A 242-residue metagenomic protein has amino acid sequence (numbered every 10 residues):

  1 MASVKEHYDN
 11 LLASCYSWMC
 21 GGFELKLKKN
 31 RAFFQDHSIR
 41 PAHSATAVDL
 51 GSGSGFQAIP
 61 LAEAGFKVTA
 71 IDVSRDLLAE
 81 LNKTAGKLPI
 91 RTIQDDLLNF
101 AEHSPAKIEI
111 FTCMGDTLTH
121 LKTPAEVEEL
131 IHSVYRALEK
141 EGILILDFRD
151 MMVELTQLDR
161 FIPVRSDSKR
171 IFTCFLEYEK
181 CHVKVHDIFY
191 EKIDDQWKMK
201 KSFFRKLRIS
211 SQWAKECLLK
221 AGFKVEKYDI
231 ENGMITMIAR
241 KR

Functional and structural regions predicted by a protein language model:
M1-H43: Conserved class I S-adenosyl-L-methionine
S44-G53: Conserved class I S-adenosyl-L-methionine
G55-F100: Class I SAM-dependent methyltransferase SAM/SAH-binding core
E102-I110: A short acidic, Gly/Pro-enriched loop at the edge of an enzyme's catalytic core that lines a small-molecule cofactor
E109-A125: A short SAM/SAH-binding and catalytic strip from SAM-dependent methyltransferases
A125, I145-W213: SAM-dependent methyltransferase
E128-K140: A short glycine-rich, Lys/Arg-flanked "PGG" loop and its adjoining helix->strand segment in the class I
W213-R242: C-terminal lobe and adjacent flexible extensions of AdoMet/dcAdoMet transferase-like proteins
